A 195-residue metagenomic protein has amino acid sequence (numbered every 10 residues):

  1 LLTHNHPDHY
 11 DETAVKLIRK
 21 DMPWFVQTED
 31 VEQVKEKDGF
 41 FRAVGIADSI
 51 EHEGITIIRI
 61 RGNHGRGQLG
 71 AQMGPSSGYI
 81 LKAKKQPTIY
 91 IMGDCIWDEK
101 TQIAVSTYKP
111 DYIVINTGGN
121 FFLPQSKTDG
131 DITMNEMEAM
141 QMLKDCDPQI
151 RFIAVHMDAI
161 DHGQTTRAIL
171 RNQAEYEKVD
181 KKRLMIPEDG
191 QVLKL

Functional and structural regions predicted by a protein language model:
L1-V26, K109-V114: Active-site metal-binding motif and surrounding structural segment of the metallo-beta-lactamase
H4, H9, M73, C95 (+1 more regions): Conserved phosphate-coordination/catalytic loops
N5-Y10, V31-V34, D48-E51, G65-G67 (+4 more regions): Active-site environment of divalent metal-dependent phosphoester hydrolases
E12-I18, Q33, K37, K100-A104: A short acidic, amphipathic alpha-helical/loop segment
M22, K37-A47: Active-site regions of enzymes building and remodeling cell-envelope glycoconjugates
P23, P87-I89, Y112, R151: Structural motif
A43-Y108, D189-L195: Core dinuclear metal-dependent hydrolase active-site scaffold
I96-D189: Cap/insert and terminal regions of metallo-dependent hydrolase folds
